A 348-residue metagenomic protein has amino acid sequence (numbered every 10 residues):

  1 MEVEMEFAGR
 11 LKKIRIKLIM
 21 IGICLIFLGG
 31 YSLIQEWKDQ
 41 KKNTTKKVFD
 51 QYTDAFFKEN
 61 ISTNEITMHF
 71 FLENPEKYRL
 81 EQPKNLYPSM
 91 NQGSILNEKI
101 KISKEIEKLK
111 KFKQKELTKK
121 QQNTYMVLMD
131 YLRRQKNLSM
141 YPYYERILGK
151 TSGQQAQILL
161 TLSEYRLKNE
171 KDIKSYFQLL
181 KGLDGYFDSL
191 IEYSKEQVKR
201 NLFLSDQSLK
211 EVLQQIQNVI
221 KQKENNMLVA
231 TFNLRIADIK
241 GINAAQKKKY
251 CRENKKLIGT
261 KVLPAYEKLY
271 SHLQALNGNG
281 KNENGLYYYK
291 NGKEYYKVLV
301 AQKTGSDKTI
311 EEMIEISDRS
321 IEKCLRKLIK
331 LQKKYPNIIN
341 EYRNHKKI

Functional and structural regions predicted by a protein language model:
M1-E4: Short, Lys/Arg-enriched N-terminal segments with co-localized hydrophobic residues within the first ~10-30 amino acids
F7-L18, L28-I348: N-terminal maturation segment of proteins
I23-F27: Hydrophobic core
